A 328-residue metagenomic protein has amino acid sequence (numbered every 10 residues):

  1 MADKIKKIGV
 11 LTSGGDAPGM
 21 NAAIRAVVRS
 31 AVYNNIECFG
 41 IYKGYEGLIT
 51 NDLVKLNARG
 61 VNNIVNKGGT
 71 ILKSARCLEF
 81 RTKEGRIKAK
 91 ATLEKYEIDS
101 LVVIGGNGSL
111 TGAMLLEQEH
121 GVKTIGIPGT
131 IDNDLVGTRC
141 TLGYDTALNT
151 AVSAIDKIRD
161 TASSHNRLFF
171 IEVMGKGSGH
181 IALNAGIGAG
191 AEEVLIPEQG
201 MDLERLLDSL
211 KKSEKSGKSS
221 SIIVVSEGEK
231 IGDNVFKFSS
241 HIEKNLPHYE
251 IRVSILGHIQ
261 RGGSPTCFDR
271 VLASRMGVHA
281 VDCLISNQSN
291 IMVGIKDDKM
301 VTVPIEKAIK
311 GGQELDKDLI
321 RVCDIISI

Functional and structural regions predicted by a protein language model:
A2, L48-V103, G108-S109, L142-N149 (+2 more regions): Glycine-rich oxoanion-binding loops at beta->alpha junctions
A2-I49: N-terminal phosphate-binding or glycine-rich loops at protein starts, especially the Walker A/P-loop of NTPases
K7-G14, T70-A75, D99-V103, F169-E172 (+1 more regions): Short glycine-rich or small-residue beta-strand-to-loop segments that form or flank ligand, phosphate, metal/Fe-S
S13-D16, I41-G47, R76-C77, G106-N107 (+6 more regions): Short, ordered loop/turn segments at secondary-structure junctions
R25-N34, V54-G60, L115-G126, L142-D145 (+1 more regions): A glycine- and small-aliphatic-rich helix-loop capping segment at beta-alpha/alpha-beta transitions that lines
C38, V103-G105, T111, L115 (+2 more regions): Accessory alpha-helical/coil subdomains and C-terminal extensions that flank or cap enzyme catalytic cores
S240-I328: C-terminal non-catalytic interaction/assembly regions of soluble proteins
